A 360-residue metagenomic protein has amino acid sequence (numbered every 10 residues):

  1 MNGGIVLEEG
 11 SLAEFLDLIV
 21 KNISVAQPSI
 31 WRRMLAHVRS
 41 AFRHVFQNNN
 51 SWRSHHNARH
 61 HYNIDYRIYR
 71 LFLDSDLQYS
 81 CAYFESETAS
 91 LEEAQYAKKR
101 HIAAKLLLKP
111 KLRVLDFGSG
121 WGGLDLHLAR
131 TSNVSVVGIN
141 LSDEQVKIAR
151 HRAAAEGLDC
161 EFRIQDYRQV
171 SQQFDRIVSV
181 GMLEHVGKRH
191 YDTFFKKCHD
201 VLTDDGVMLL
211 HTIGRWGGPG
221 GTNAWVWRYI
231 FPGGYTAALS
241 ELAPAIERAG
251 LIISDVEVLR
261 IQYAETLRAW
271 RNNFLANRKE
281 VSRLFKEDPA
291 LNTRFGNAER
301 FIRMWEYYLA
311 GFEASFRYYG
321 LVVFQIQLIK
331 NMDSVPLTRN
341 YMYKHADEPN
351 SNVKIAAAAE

Functional and structural regions predicted by a protein language model:
M1-F72: N-terminal auxiliary segments of SAM/dcSAM-dependent transferases
P110-G118: Conserved class I S-adenosyl-L-methionine
W121-S132: Conserved SAM-binding loop of SAM-dependent methyltransferases across substrates and taxa, primarily the Class I
A155-Y167: Conserved SAM-binding strand-loop segment of SAM-dependent methyltransferases
R168-I177: A short acidic, Gly/Pro-enriched loop at the edge of an enzyme's catalytic core that lines a small-molecule cofactor
D192-D204: A short glycine-rich, Lys/Arg-flanked "PGG" loop and its adjoining helix->strand segment in the class I
D205-I213: Conserved beta-strand signature within the Rossmann-like core of class I S-adenosyl-L-methionine
I213-S334, Y343: Substrate-binding/catalytic lobe of Class I Rossmann-like enzymes that use SAM or dcSAM, i.e., the mid-to-C-terminal
